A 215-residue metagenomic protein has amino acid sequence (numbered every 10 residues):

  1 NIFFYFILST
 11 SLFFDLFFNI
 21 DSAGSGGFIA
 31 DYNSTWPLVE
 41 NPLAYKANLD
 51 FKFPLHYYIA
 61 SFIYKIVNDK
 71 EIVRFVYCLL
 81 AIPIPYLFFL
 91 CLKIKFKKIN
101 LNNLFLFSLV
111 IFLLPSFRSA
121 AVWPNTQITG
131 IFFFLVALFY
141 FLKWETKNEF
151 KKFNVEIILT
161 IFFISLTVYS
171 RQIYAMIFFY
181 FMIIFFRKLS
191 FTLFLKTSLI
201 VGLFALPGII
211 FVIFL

Functional and structural regions predicted by a protein language model:
N1-F17, L104-L106: Start-transfer (signal-anchor) and selected internal transmembrane alpha helices of multi-pass inner/ER membrane
F14-D15, Y174, L193-L215: Membrane-lumen/periplasm interface segments of specific transmembrane helices in polyprenyl phosphate-linked
L16-W36, A47-A60, E71, R171: Extracytoplasmic catalytic/substrate-binding loops of multi-pass membrane glycan-assembly enzymes
P54-Y58, I66-Y86, A120: Loop-to-helix entry region of an early transmembrane alpha helix in multi-pass inner-membrane enzymes
L87-L90, T129-E149, E156-I164, F178-F181: Specific aromatic-rich, kink-prone transmembrane helix
F88-L114, I131-F132, F150-K152: Transmembrane-helix signature of polytopic, membrane-embedded enzymes that assemble or transfer cell-envelope glycans
S108, V155-R171, F178-I183, V201-P207: Membrane-interface alpha helices of multi-pass inner-membrane proteins
S119-T129: Short acidic/glycine- and proline-prone juxtamembrane loop motifs at membrane-interface regions of multi-pass membrane
